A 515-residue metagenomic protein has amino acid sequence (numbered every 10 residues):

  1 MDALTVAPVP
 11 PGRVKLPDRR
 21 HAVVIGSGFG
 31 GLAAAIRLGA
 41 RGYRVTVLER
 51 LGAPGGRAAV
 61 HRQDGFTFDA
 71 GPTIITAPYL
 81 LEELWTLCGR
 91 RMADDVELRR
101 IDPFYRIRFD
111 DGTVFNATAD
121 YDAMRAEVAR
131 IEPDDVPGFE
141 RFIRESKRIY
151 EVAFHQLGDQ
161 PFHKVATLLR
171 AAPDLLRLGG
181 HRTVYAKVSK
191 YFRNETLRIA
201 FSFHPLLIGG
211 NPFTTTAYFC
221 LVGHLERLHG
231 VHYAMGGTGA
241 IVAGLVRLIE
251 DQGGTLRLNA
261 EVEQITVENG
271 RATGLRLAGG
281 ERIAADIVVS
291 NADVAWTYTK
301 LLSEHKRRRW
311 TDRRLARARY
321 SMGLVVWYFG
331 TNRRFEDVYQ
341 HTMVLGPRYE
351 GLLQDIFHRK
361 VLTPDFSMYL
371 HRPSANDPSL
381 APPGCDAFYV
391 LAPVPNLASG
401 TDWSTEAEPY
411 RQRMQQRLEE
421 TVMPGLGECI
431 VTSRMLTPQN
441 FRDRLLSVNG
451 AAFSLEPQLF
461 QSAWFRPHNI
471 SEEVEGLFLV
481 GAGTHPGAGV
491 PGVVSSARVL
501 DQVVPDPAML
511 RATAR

Functional and structural regions predicted by a protein language model:
M1-V23, A40-R41, Q458-F465, S471 (+1 more regions): Extreme N-terminal leader/targeting segments of oxidoreductases
D2, E263-P382: Mid-domain catalytic core of redox enzymes that form a hydrophobic substrate pocket/lid adjacent to a catalytic redox
R13-E151: N-terminal glycine-rich phosphate/pyrophosphate-binding loop and immediately adjacent elements
P72, A482-P505: A conserved FAD-binding loop/helix module that cradles the flavin
R108-T214: Rossmann-like flavin
N194-I208, T363-H371, P424-P486: A glycine-rich dinucleotide-binding beta-alpha-beta segment and adjacent secondary-structure elements that constitute
L221-A278: Helical element adjacent to the flavin cofactor pocket in flavoenzyme catalytic cores
N332-R442: C-terminal segments that line or cap access tunnels to active or ligand-binding sites in enzymes and enzyme-associated
